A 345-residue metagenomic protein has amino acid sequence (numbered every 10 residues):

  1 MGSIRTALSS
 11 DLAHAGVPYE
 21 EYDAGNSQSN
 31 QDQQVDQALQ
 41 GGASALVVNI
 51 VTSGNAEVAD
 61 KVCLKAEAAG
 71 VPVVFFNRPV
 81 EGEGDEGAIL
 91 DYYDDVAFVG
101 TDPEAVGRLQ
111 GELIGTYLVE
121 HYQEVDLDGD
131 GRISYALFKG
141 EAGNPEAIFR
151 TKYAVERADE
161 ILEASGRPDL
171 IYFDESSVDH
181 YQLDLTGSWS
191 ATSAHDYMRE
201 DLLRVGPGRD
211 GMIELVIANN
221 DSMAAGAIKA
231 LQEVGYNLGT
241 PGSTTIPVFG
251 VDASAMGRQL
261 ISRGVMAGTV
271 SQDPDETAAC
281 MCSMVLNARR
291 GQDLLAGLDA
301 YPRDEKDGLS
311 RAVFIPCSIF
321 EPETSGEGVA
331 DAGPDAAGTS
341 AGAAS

Functional and structural regions predicted by a protein language model:
M1-A15, Y19-Q37, G41-A43, N49-E57 (+2 more regions): Extracytoplasmic "Venus flytrap"
G2-H14, V106-Q110, P145-Y172, S176 (+3 more regions): Short, solvent-exposed amphipathic alpha-helices that sit in or adjacent to ligand/effector-binding or catalytic
N26-S29, V51-N55, P79-E83, E104-A105 (+5 more regions): Solvent-exposed loop/turn segments at secondary-structure junctions within structured extracellular/periplasmic domains
Q31, A97-D130, F149, A191-M198 (+2 more regions): Hydrophobic alpha-helical segments within soluble ligand-binding/sensing domains
V51-V73, A154, S176-R258: Hydrophobic alpha-helical
V62-A105, E124-R132, A255-L260, M266: Flexible loop/hinge segments that line or gate small-molecule binding clefts
G131-I133, F138-K139, E146, A253 (+1 more regions): Hinge/cleft segment of the Venus flytrap/periplasmic-binding protein
L215-L231, I261, Q272-R290: Extracellular/periplasmic ligand-binding modules, especially the Venus flytrap/periplasmic-binding
